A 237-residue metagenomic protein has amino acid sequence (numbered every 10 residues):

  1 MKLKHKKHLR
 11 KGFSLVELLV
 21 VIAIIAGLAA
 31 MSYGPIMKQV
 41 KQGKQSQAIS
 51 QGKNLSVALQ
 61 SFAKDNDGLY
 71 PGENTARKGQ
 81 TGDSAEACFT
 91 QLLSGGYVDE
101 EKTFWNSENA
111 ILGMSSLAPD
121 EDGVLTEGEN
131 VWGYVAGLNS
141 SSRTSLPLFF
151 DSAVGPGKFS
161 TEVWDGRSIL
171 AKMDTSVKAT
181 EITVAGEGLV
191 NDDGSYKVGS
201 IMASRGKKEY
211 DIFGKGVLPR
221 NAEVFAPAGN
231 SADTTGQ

Functional and structural regions predicted by a protein language model:
M1-H8: N-terminal secretory signal peptides that target proteins for export/translocation
L9-V40, K44: N-terminal single-pass transmembrane signal-anchor helix
A30-E86, P227-G236: Conserved hydrophobic/amphipathic alpha-helical signal-anchor segments
A63, Y70-G72, T103-N106, L148-F149 (+2 more regions): Structural recognition of the beta-strand scaffold that forms the well-ordered cores of secreted hydrolase catalytic
A63-K64, Y70-E73, K78-G79, I111-L117 (+3 more regions): Short catalytic/ligand-binding loop motif for oxyanion handling, primarily in non-cytosolic enzymes, centered on
L93-V154: Acidic, glycine-rich loop-and-strand cores that form catalytic or ligand-binding grooves in diverse globular domains
P147, G155-Q237: C-terminal accessory segments of extracellular proteins
